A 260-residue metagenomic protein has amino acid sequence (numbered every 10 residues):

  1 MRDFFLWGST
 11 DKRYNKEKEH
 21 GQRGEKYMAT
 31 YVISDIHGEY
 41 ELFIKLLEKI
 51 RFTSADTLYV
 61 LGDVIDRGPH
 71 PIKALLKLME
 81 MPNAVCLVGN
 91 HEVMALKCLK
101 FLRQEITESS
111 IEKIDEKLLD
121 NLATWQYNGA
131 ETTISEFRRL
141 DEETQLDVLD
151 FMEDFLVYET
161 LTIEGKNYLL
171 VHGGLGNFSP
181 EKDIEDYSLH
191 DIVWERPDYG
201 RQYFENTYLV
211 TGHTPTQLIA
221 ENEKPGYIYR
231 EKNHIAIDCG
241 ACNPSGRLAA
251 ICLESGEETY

Functional and structural regions predicted by a protein language model:
F4-Y27: Short, Lys/Arg-enriched N-terminal segments with co-localized hydrophobic residues within the first ~10-30 amino acids
E19-K77, M81: N-terminal active-site segment of His-dependent metallophosphoesterases
V32, V60, C86-L87, L169 (+2 more regions): Residue-level marker for buried hydrophobic side chains located in beta-strands that build the well-ordered beta-sheet
D35, G62-D63, G89-N90, G212-H213 (+1 more regions): Active-site glycine-centered loops adjacent to acidic/histidine catalytic or metal-binding residues that shape
H37-G38, D66, V93, L175 (+2 more regions): Short, glycine/acidic-enriched loop or turn micro-motifs at the edges of active sites
P71-L75, E80-E159: Active-site neighborhood of divalent metal-dependent phosphoester bond hydrolases
T124-A236, G240-G246, T259: Acidic, His/Gly-enriched loop-helix segments that form or flank divalent-metal centers in metallo-dependent hydrolases
